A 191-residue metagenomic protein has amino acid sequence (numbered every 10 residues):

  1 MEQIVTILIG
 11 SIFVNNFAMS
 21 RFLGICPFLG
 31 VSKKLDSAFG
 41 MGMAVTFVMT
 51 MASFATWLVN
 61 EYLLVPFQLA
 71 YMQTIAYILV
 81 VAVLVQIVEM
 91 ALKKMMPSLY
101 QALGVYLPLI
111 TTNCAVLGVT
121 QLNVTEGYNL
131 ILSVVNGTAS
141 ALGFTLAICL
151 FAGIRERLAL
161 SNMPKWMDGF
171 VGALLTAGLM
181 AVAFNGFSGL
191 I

Functional and structural regions predicted by a protein language model:
M1-Q3, V182-I191: Juxtamembrane boundary at the C-terminal end of a transmembrane helix
Q3-A18, Q68-V83, V134-A147: Structural signature of hydrophobic alpha-helical transmembrane segments
I7-A44: Juxtamembrane transmembrane-helix termini in multi-pass membrane transport proteins
F22-G30, M90-M95, Y106-L109, C114-G127: Generic transmembrane alpha-helix signature in multi-pass membrane proteins, especially transporters/channels
F22-S37, V85-L99, F151-N162: C-terminal ends of transmembrane helices
A44-F54, G104-V119, G169-A181: Small-residue-rich segments of transmembrane alpha-helices in multi-pass membrane proteins, especially helix faces
E61-G104: Ordered, amphipathic secondary-structure segments that act as subunit-interaction surfaces in large macromolecular
E156-L174: Interfacial loop-to-transmembrane junctions
